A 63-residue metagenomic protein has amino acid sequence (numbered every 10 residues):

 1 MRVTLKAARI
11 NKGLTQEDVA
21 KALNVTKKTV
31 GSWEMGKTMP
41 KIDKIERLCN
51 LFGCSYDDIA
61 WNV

Functional and structural regions predicted by a protein language model:
V3-A22: Short basic helix-loop element that most often maps to the first helix and adjoining turn of HTH DNA-binding modules
L5, Q16, K27, I45 (+1 more regions): Helix-turn-helix DNA-binding elements, focusing on the entry/boundary residues of the two helices that contact DNA
L5, V19-A20, V30-W33, I59: Conserved hydrophobic/aromatic packing and binding residues within compact polymer-binding modules
A8, I42-D43: Short, Lys/Arg-enriched C-terminal cap helix and immediately downstream tail that follows
N11, S32, N50, D57-V63: Short, charged recognition helix plus adjacent turn of helix-turn-helix-like nucleic-acid-binding domains
N24, D43-D58: DNA major-groove recognition helix of helix-turn-helix/homeodomain DNA-binding modules
V25-M39: Recognition helix of helix-turn-helix/homeodomain-like DNA-binding domains that insert into the DNA major groove
